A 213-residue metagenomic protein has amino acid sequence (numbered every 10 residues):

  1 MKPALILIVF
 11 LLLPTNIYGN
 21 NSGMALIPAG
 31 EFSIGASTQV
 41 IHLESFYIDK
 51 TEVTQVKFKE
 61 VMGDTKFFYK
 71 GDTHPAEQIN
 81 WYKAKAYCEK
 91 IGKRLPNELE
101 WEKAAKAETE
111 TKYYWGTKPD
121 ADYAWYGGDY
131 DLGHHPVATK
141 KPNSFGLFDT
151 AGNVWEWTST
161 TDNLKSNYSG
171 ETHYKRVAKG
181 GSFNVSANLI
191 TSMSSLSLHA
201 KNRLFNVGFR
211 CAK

Functional and structural regions predicted by a protein language model:
A4-L13: Sec-dependent N-terminal signal peptides
L12-S22: Bacterial Sec-dependent signal peptides at the C-terminal "C-region" and cleavage site
N20-F67, E77-Y82, G152: A short glycine-rich, aromatic-capped structural motif
F67-L196, A200-F205: Functional-site microenvironments in short loops/helix caps that host divalent-cation chemistry
F205-K213: Short, structured beta-strand segments at or near domain termini in extracellular proteins/domains
